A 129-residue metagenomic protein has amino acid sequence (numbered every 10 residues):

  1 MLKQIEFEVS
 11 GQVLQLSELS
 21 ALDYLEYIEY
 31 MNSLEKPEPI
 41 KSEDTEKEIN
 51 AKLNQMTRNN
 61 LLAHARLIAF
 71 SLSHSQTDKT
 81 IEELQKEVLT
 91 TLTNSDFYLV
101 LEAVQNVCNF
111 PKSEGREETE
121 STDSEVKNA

Functional and structural regions predicted by a protein language model:
L2, A21-A129: Short, surface-exposed, charged amphipathic helix/loop patches that serve as local interaction elements
K3-G11: Short acidic-hydrophobic surface loop/beta-edge motif
L14-L16: Short, isolated positions in well-ordered beta-strands
